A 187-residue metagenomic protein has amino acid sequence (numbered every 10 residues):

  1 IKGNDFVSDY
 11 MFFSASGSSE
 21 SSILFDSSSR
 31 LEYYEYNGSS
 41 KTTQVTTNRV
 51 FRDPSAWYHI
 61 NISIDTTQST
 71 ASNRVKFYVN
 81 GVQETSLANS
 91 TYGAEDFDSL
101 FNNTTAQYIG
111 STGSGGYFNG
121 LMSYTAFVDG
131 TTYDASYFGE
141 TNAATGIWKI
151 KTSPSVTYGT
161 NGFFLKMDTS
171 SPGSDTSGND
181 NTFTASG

Functional and structural regions predicted by a protein language model:
I1-T132, G146-S174: Extracellular glycan-associated modules
S14-A15, G139-W148, G178-A185: Short intrinsically disordered coil segments
T131-T141: Charged, gly/pro-enriched flexible loop segments at helix/strand junctions
M167-G187: Short, tryptophan-glycine- and acidic/Ser/Thr-enriched carbohydrate-recognition patches
